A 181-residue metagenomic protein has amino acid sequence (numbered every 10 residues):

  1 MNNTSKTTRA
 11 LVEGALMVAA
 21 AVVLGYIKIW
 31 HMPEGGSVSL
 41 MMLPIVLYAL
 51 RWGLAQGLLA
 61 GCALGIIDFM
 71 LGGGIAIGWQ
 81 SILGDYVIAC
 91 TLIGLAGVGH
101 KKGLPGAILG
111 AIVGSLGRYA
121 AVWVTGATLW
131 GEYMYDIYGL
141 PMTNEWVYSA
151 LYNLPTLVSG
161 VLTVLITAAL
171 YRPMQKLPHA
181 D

Functional and structural regions predicted by a protein language model:
M1-D181: Loop-helix junctions at membrane interfaces
